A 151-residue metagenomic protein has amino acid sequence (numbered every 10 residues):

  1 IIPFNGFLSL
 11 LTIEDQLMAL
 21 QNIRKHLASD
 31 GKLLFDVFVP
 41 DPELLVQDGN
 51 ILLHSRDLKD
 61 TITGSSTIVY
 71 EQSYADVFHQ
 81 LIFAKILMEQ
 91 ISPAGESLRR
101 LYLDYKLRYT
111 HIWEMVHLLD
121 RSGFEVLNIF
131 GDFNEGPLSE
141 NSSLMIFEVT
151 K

Functional and structural regions predicted by a protein language model:
I1, I51-H54, M145-F147: Short, hinge-like loop/turn segments at secondary-structure boundaries
I1-E14: A short SAM/SAH-binding and catalytic strip from SAM-dependent methyltransferases
L11, A28, K151: Short conserved AdoMet
D15-K32: A short glycine-rich, Lys/Arg-flanked "PGG" loop and its adjoining helix->strand segment in the class I
L33-L34, V126: A short hydrophobic/small-residue beta-strand
V37-W113: SAM-dependent methyltransferase
K106-K151: C-terminal lobe and adjacent flexible extensions of AdoMet/dcAdoMet transferase-like proteins
